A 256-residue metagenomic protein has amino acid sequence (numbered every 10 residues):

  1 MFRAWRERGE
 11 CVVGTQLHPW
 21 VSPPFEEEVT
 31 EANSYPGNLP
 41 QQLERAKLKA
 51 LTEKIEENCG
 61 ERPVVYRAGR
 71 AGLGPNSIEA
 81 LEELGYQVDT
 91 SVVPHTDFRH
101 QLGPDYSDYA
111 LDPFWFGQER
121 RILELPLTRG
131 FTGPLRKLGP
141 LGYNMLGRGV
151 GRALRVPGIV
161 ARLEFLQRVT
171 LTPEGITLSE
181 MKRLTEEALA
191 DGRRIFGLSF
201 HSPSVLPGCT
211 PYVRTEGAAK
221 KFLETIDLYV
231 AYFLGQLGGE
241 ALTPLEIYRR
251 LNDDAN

Functional and structural regions predicted by a protein language model:
M1, N76-E82, D253-A255: Distinct, well-ordered alpha-helical segments
M1-A68, G72, R120, R129-F131 (+1 more regions): Metal-dependent polysaccharide deacetylase catalytic core of the NodB/CE4 family, i.e., the active-site-bearing domain
F2-R3, R45-T52, I78, M181-E186 (+1 more regions): Generic structural signal for well-ordered alpha-helices, preferentially at hydrophobic/aromatic core positions
V13-L17, V64-Y66, V88-S91, L123-L125 (+2 more regions): Hydrophobic faces of well-ordered beta-strands that scaffold small-molecule active sites in alpha/beta enzyme cores
P19-S22, A71-G74, V93-T96, R129-T132 (+3 more regions): Short, solvent-exposed loop/turn segments at secondary-structure junctions
P24-F25, H100-D105, L138, L206-R214: Histidine/acidic-residue-rich catalytic or RNA/ligand-binding cores of hydrolases and nuclease-related proteins
R67-D191: Active-site-adjacent pocket scaffolds in enzyme catalytic domains
V156-N256: C-terminal domain-boundary segment and adjacent tail
